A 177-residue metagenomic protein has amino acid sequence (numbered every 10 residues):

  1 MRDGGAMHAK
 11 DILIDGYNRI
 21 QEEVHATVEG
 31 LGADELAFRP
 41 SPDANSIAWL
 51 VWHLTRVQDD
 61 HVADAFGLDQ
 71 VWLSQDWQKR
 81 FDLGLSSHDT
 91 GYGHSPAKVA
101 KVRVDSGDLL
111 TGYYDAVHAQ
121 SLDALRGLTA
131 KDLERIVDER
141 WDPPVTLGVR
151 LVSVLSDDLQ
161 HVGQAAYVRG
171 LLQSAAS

Functional and structural regions predicted by a protein language model:
R2, I14-H25, E35-G93, A119-L122 (+1 more regions): Short, contiguous alpha-helical
G4-D11: N-terminal export signals and maturation junctions of secreted/periplasmic proteins
H8, D105, L109, T146: Short, conserved clusters of charged catalytic residues that mark active-site and nucleotide-handling motifs
G84-L133: Acidic/histidine-rich alpha-helical segments that form the ligand environment of transition-metal centers
